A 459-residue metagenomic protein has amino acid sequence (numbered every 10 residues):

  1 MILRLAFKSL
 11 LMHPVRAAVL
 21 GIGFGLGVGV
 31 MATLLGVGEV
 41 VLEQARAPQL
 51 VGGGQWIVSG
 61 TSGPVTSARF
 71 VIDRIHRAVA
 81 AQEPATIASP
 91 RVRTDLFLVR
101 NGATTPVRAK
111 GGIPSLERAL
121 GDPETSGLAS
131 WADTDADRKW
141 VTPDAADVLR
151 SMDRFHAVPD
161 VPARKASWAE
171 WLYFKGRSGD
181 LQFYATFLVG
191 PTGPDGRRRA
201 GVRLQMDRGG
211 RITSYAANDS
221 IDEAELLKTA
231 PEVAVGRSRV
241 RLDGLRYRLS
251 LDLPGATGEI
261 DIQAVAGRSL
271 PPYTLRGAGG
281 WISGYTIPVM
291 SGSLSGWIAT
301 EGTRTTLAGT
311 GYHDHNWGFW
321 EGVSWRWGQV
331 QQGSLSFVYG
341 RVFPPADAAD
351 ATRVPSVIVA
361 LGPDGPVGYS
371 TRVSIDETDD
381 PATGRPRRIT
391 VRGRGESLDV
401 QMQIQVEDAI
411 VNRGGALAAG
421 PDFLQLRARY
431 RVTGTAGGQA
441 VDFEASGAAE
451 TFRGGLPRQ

Functional and structural regions predicted by a protein language model:
M1-G29: N-terminal Sec/SRP start-transfer signal
G29-R108, R118: Hydrophobic, regular-secondary-structure patches
S67-V71, R100, A119-D122, Y184-V189 (+1 more regions): Short, glycine/acidic-enriched capping/hinge loops at junctions between secondary-structure elements
T104-P114, L253-E259: A contiguous, low-structure linker/loop signature
V107-S126, A136: Short beta-strand boundary microenvironments
G127-Q459: Structured soluble/peripheral alpha/beta segments that form catalytic or ligand/cofactor-binding pockets
